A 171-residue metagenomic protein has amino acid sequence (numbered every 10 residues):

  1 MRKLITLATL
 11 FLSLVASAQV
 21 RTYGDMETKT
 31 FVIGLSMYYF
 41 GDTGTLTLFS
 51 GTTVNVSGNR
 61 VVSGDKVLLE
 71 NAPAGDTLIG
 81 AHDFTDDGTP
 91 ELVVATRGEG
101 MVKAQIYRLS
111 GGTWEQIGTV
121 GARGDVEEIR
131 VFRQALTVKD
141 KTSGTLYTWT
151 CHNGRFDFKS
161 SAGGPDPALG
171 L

Functional and structural regions predicted by a protein language model:
L4-L14: Sec-dependent N-terminal signal peptides
A18-L46, W114-L171: Acidic, small-residue rich beta-repeat scaffolds with periodic aromatic anchors
L46, S57-S63: Short polybasic amphipathic segments
V56-S57, V94-G98, K139-T142: Beta-strand C-termini and the immediately following turn/loop, strongest in propeller blades
D65-N71, E115-T119: A short beta-strand motif characteristic of beta-propeller blades
D83-T85: Calcium-coordinating acidic loop motifs
G88-P90: Glycine-aliphatic tripeptides that mark coil-to-beta-strand junctions in extracellular and membrane proteins
G100-I106, G144-W149: Structural motif
